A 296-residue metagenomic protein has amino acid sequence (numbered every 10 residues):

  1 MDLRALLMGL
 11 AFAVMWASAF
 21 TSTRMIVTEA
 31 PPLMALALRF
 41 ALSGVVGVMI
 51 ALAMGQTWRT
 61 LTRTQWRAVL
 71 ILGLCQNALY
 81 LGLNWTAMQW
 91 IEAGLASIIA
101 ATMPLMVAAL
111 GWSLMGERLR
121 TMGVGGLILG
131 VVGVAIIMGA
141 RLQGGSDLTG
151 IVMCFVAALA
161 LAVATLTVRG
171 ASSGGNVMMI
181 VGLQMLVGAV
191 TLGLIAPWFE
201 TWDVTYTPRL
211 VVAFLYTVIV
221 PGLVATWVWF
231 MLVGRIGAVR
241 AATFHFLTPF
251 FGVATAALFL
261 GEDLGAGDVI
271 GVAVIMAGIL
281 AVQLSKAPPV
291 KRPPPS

Functional and structural regions predicted by a protein language model:
M1-A11, V45-I71, W85, W90 (+6 more regions): Membrane-interface interhelical linkers
M1-A37, S43, Q143-G170, V190 (+1 more regions): Glycine-/small-residue-enriched transmembrane alpha-helix faces in small-molecule transporters and effluxers
L7, A11, A37-L42, R67 (+10 more regions): Hydrophobic residues within alpha-helical transmembrane segments of multi-pass solute transporters/permease subunits
A13, L36-L38, N77, L81 (+3 more regions): Helix-helix packing/entry segments at the starts of transmembrane helices
T28-L79, M106-L110, A160-T167, V181-E200 (+2 more regions): Transmembrane alpha-helices of multi-pass small-molecule transport proteins
P31-V45, T86-M103, D147-A160, P208-G222 (+1 more regions): Structural signature of hydrophobic alpha-helical transmembrane segments
L33-M34, R67, G94, R120 (+3 more regions): Residues that define the loop-to-transmembrane-helix transition and helix capping in multi-pass membrane transporters
G47, T102, L110, L119-G139 (+5 more regions): Hydrophobic transmembrane alpha-helices of multi-pass small-molecule transport proteins
